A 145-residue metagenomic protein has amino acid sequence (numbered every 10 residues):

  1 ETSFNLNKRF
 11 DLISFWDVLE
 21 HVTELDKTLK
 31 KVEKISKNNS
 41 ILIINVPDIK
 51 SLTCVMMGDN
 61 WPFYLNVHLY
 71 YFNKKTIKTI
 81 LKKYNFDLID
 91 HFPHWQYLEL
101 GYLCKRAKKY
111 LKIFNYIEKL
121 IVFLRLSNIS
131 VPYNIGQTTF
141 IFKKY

Functional and structural regions predicted by a protein language model:
E1-M56, Y71-F86, Q137-Y145: Conserved SAM-binding loop
V18, N45-D48, P62, K112-L120: Short linear motifs at secondary-structure transitions and domain/linker junctions
K34, N60-W61, S130-P132: Short secondary-structure boundary/capping segments
M57-L65, K105-L111: Short glycine/proline- and charge-enriched loop/turn segments that cap or connect secondary-structure elements
H68: Conserved glycine-rich, hydrophobic/aromatic-active-site segments that form phosphate/pyrophosphate or metal-binding
D87-H91: Short, well-structured beta-strand/strand-turn elements
F92-Y145: A C-terminal cap/extension of S-adenosyl-L-methionine-dependent methyltransferases that defines the acceptor-substrate
